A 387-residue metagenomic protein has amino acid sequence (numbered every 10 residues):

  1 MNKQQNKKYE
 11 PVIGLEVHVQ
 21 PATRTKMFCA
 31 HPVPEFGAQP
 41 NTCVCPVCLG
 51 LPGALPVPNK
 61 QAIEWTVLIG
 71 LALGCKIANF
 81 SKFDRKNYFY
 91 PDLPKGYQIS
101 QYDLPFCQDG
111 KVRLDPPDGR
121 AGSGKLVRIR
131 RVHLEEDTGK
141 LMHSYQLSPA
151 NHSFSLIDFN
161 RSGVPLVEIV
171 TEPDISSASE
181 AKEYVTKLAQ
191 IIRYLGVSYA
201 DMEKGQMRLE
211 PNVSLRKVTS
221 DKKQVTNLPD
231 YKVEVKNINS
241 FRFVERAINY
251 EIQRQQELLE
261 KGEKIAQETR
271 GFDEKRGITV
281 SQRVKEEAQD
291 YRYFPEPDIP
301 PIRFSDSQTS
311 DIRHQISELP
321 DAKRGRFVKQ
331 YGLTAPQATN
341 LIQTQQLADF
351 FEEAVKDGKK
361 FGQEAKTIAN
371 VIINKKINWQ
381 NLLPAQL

Functional and structural regions predicted by a protein language model:
N2-S81, Y88, I175, T186: N-terminal, positively charged regions that mediate nucleic acid binding
Y9-V12, G53, P58, P149-H152 (+3 more regions): Charged, compositionally biased, marginally structured helical/coil segments
Q20, F80-Y88, V132, E172 (+2 more regions): Short loop/turn motifs enriched for small/polar and acidic residues
T23, F80, D137-H143, A178-S179 (+2 more regions): Short helix/loop capping segments that flank catalytic or ligand/cofactor-binding pockets
G37-P40, E136-L141, N239-I248: Short, surface-exposed linear segments at secondary-structure transitions and domain or protein termini
I63-P116, H133: Conserved glycine-bearing catalytic or ligand-binding loops at nucleotide- and phosphate-handling centers of large
G119-S123, T219: Short Gly/Ser/Thr- and charged-rich N-terminal loops/segments that act as flexible capping/hinge elements
K125-S148: Acidic/polar, low-complexity extended loops/arms that serve as protein-protein interfaces in large oligomeric shells
